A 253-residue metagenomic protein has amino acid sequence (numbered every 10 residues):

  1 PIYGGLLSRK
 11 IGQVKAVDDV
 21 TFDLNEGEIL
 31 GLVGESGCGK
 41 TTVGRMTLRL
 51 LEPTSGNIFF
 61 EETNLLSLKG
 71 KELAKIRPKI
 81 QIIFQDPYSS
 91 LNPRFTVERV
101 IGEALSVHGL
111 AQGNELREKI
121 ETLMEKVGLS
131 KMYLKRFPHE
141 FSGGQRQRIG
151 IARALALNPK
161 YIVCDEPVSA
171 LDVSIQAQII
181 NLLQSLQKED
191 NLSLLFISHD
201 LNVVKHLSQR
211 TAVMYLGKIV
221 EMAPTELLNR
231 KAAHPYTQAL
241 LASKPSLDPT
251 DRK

Functional and structural regions predicted by a protein language model:
I2-R9, Q13, P224-K253: Short catalytic/signature loops enriched in Gly
V33-G34: The feature captures the beta-strand-to-loop junction immediately N-terminal to the Walker
G56-N64: Conserved ABC transporter NBD signature motif
N64, E115-M132, L241-A242: Conserved ABC ATPase "signature" region
F137-F141, Q145: Conserved ABC ATPase signature
A156-K160: A short, proline-enriched helix->beta-strand linker immediately N-terminal to the Walker B motif in ABC-type P-loop
